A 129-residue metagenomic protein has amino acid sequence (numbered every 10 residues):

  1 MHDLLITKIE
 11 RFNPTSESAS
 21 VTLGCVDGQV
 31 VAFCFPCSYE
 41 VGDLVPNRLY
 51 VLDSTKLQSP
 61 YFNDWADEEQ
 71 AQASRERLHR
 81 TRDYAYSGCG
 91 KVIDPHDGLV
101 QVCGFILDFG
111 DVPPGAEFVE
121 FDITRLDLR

Functional and structural regions predicted by a protein language model:
M1-P14, W65-H96, E120-F121: Structural detector for short beta-strands of small beta-barrel domains
I9-F12, V26-G28, L52-S54, P95 (+2 more regions): Generic structural motif
N13, V45, D94, V112-P113: Intrinsic-disorder/low-complexity coil detector
T15-V21, P95-Q101: Short aromatic-glycine-enriched beta-strand elements
S18-W65: Acidic (E/D-rich), amphipathic helical modules within compact regulatory domains
T22, R48-Y50, C89-K91, D122-T124: Residue-level recognition of well-ordered beta-strand positions that form the cores of beta-sheet-rich folds across
G24-E40, Q101-R129: Beta-strand/loop nucleic-acid-binding surfaces
Y50-T81, R125-R129: OB-fold/S1-family single-stranded nucleic acid-binding modules
